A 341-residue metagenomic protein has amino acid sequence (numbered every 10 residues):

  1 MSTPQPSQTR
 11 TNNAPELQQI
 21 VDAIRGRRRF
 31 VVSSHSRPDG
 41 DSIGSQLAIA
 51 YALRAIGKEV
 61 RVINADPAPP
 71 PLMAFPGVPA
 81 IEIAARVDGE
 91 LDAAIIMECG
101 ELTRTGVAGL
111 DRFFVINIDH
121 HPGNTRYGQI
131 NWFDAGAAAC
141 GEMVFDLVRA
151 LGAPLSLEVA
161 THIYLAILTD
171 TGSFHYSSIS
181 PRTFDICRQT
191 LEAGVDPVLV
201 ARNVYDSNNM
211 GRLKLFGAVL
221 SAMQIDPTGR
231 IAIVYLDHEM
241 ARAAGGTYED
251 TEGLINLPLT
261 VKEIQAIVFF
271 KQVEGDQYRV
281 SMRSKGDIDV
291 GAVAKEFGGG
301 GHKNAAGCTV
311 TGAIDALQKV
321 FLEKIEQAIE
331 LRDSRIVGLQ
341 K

Functional and structural regions predicted by a protein language model:
S2-Q18, T103-R112, G136-V144: An acidic intrinsically disordered interaction segment
S2-S36, S42-M73, D88-L91, T169-E296 (+1 more regions): Hydrophobic helix-and-loop "lid/oligomerization" segment in the mid-to-C-terminal part of catalytic domains
E16-Q19, M97-E98, V148-A150: Short, motif-level signal for alpha-helix interfacial/capping segments enriched in acidic residues and aromatics/proline
S33, R37, I96, N117-I118 (+1 more regions): Generic enzyme active-site microenvironment
R61-I63, A93-I95, F114-I118, I130-F133 (+2 more regions): Hydrophobic/aromatic beta-strand patches that form the interior of the parallel beta-sheet core in alpha/beta enzyme
P76-V78, A84-Q129: Active-site cofactor/cluster-binding pocket
G77-I81, F133-A135, K285-G286: Short, hinge-like loop/turn segments at secondary-structure boundaries
H121-I186: Short alpha-helices
